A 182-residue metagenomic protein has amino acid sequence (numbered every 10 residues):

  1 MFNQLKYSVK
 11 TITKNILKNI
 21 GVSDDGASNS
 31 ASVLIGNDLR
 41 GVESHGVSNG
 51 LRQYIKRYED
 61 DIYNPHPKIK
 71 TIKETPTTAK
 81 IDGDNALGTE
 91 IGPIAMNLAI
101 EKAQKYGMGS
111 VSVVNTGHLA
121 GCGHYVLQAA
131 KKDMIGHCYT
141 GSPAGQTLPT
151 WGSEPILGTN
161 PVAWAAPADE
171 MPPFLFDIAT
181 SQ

Functional and structural regions predicted by a protein language model:
M1-I20: Generic N-terminal amphipathic, Lys/Arg-enriched alpha-helix
F2-L5, V22-G46, Y63-E74: N-terminal glycine-rich anion-binding loops that anchor highly charged ligand groups
I35, T89-V114: Alpha/propeptide regions of enzymes that mature by internal proteolysis
G46-I100: Active-site cofactor/substrate anionic-group-binding motifs, chiefly glycine- and Lys/Arg-rich phosphate-binding loops
T71-E74, A103-K105, A130, E154-G158 (+1 more regions): Solvent-exposed alpha-helices and their adjacent loops that cap or buttress functional pockets in soluble metabolic
I81-G83, Q104, S110-N115, G136-T140 (+2 more regions): General beta-strand structural signal in soluble alpha/beta enzymes
Q146-Q182: Phosphate/diphosphate-binding glycine-rich loops and adjacent basic-rich segments that engage nucleotide
